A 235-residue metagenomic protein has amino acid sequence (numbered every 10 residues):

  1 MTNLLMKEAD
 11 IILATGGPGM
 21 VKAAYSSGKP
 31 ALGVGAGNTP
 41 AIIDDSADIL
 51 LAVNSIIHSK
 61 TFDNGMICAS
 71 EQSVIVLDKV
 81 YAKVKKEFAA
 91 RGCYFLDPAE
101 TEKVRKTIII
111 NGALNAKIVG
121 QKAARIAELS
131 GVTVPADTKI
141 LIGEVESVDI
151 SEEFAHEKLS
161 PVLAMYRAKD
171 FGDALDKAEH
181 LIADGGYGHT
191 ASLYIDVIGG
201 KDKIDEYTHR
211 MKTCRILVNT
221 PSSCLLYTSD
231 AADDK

Functional and structural regions predicted by a protein language model:
M1-A9: A structured beta-alpha segment of the ubiquitous adenosine-cofactor-binding alpha/beta core
E8, S27-G28, M211-K212: Short, structured coil segments at secondary-structure junctions
V21-D149: ALDH superfamily catalytic-core signature
S73-V76, L159-K169, T190-I195: Short, well-ordered beta-strand elements within core beta-sheets of diverse protein domains
R91-L96, I182-G186, R215: A common structural junction motif
L96-E102, L193-Y194, I216-C224: Beta-strand->loop->alpha-helix junctions that form or flank phosphate-binding loops in nucleotide-handling enzymes
G199-R210: Short glycine/threonine-rich loop-to-helix capping motif typified by GTGT followed within a few residues by an Asp-Pro
Y227-D234: Conserved small/polar residues in nucleotide/adenosyl-binding loops
